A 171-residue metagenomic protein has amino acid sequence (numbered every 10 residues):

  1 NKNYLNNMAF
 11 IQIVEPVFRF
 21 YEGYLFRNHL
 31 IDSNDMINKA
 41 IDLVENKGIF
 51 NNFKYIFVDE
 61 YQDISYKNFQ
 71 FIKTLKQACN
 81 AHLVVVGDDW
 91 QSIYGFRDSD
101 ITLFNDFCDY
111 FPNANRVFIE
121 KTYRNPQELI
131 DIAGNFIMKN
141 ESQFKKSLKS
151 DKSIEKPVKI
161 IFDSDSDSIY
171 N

Functional and structural regions predicted by a protein language model:
N6-D106, K121-N125: Conserved helicase NTPase motor core
P112-N115, E120-N171: Helicase P-loop NTPase motor core
